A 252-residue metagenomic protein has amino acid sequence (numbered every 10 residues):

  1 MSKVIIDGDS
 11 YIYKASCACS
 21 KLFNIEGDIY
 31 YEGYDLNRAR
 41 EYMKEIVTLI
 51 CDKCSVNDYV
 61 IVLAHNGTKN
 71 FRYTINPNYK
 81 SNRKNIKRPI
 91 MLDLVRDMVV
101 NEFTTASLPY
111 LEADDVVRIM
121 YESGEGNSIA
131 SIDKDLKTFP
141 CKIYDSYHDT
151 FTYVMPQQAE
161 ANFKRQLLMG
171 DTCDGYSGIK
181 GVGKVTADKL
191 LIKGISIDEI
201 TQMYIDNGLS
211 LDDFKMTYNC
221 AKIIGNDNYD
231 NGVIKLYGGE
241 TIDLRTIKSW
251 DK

Functional and structural regions predicted by a protein language model:
M1-L94: Domain-level signal for Mg2+-assisted phosphodiester chemistry and nucleotide/NA-binding surfaces in nucleic-acid
E26-Y30, V56, K80-D251: Extended two-metal-dependent nuclease catalytic cores across DNA- and RNA-processing enzymes
